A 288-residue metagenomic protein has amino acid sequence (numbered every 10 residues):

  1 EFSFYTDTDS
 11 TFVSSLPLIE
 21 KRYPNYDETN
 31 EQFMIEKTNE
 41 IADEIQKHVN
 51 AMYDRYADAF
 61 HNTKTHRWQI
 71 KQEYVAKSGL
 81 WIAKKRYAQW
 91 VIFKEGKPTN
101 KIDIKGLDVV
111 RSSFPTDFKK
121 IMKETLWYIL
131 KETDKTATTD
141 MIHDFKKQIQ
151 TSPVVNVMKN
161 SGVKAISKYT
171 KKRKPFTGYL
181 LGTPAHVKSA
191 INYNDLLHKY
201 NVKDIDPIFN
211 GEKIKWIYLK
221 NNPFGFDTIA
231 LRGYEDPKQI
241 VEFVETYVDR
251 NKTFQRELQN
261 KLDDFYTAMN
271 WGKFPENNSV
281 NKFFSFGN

Functional and structural regions predicted by a protein language model:
E1-T8, S15-N288: DNA-dependent DNA polymerase catalytic subunits
